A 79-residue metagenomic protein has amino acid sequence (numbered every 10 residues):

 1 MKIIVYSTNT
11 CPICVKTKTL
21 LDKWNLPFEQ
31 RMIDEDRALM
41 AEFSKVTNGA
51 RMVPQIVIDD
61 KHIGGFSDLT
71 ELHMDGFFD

Functional and structural regions predicted by a protein language model:
M1-E29: Local sequence-structure signature of Cys/Sec-based thiol-disulfide redox active-site neighborhoods
K2, S7, S44-K45, H73-D75: C-terminal alpha-helical interaction module
T10, I33-D36, H62: Short beta->alpha junction loops/turns
K16, A38, D68: Residue-level recognition of oxygen-bearing side chains
D22-P27, K45, E71-L72: Non-catalytic interaction surface on structured domains
I33-A50, F77-D79: Thioredoxin-like thiol-disulfide oxidoreductase module
N48-I56, F66-S67: Structural micro-motif
I58-D79: Non-catalytic, surface beta->alpha helical segment in thiol-disulfide oxidoreductase systems
